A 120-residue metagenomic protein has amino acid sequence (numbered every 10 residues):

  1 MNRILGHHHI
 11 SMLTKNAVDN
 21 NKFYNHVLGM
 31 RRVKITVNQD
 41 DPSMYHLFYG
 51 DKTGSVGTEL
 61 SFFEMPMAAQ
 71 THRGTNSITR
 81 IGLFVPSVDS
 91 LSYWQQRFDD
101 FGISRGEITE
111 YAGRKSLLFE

Functional and structural regions predicted by a protein language model:
M1-D19, I78-L83: N-terminal beta-strand motif that seeds the catalytic metal site of vicinal oxygen chelate
M1-R3, N16, T53, T71-G74 (+1 more regions): Short, low-complexity cationic-aromatic patches
M1-R3, V33-T36, D89-E120: Vicinal oxygen chelate
R3, A17, D40-P42, G74-N76 (+1 more regions): Generic structural signal for well-ordered secondary structure
L13-V56, Q96, D100, I108: Core segments of cupin and vicinal oxygen chelate
K34-V37, Y49-T79: Conserved donor-binding loop and adjoining core beta-sheet/short helix segment in diverse acyl/aminoacyl transferases
M44, I78, R114-S116: Conserved positions at the start
